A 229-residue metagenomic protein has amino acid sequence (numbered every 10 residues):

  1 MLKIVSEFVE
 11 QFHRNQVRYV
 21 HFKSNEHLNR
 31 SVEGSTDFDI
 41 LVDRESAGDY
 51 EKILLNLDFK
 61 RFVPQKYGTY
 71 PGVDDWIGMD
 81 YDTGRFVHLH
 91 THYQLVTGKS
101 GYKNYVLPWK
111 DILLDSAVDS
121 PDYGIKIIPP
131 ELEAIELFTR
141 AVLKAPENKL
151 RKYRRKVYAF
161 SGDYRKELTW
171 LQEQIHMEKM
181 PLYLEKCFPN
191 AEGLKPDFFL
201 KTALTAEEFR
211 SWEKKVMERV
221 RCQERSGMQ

Functional and structural regions predicted by a protein language model:
M1-T36, V42-Q229: Conserved NTP-donor binding/palm subdomain of two-metal-ion nucleotidyltransferases/polymerases, i.e., the charged
